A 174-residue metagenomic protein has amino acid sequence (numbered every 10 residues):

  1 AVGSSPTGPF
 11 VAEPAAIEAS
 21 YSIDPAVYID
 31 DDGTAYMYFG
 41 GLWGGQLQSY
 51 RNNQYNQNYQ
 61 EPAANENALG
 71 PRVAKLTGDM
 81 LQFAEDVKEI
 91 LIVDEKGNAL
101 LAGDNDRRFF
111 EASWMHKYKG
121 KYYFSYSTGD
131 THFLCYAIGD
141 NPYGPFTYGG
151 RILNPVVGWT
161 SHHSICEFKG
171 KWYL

Functional and structural regions predicted by a protein language model:
A1-L174: Carbohydrate-active catalytic/glycan-binding domains of CAZyme proteins, especially the secreted or lumenal ectodomains
